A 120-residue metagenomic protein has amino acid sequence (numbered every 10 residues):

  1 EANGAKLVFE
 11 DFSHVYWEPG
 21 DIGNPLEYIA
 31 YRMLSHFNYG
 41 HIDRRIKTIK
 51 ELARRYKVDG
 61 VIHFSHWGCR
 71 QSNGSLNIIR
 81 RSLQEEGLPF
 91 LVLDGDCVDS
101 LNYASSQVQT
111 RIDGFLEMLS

Functional and structural regions predicted by a protein language model:
E1-R54: Redox- and metal-dependent alpha/beta enzyme cores, enriched for Fe-S-associated oxidoreductases and cofactor-handling
D11-F12, I62-S65, D94-C97: Active-site proximal loops enriched in glycine and acidic residues that flank catalytic Cys/His/Asp and coordinate
V15-P19, G68-N73, D99-N102: Flexible loop/turn segments at secondary-structure boundaries
D43-I62, D99, S105, I112 (+1 more regions): Electropositive, surface-exposed helix/loop patches at the edges of structured domains that serve as adaptable
I46-G87, L91: C-terminal hydrophobic structural anchor segments that stabilize assembly/packing rather than catalytic chemistry
N77-S120: Peripheral docking tails and interdomain loops at the edges of cofactor- or intermediate-handling domains
